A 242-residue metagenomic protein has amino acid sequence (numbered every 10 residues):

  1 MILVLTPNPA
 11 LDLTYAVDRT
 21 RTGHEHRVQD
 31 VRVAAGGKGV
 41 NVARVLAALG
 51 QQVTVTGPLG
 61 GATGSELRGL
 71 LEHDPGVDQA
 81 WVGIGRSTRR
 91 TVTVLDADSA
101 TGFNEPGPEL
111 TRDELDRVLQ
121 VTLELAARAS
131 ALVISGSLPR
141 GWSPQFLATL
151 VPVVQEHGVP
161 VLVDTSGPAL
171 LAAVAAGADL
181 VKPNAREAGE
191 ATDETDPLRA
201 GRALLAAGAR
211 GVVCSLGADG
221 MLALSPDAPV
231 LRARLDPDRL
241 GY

Functional and structural regions predicted by a protein language model:
M1-L3, T101, S130-A131, G211: Structural motif
M1-T56, S65-E66, A233-L240: Glycine-rich phosphate/adenosyl-contacting loop at the front of the ribokinase-like
L5, G57, A80-W81, V133-I134 (+3 more regions): General beta-strand structural signal in soluble alpha/beta enzymes
P7-L11, L59-G60, G85-R86, E187 (+2 more regions): Glycine-rich beta-alpha junction loops
H24, A47-A129: Conserved N-terminal subdomain of the carbohydrate kinase-like
V53-V55, P75-V82, A178-G189, L231-P237 (+1 more regions): Short hydrophobic/aromatic-enriched beta-strand-loop microsegments
A131-R199: Conserved beta-alpha-beta core of the PfkB/ribokinase-like small-molecule kinase fold
L171, P197-Y242: Conserved phosphate-binding/catalytic region of the ribokinase-like
